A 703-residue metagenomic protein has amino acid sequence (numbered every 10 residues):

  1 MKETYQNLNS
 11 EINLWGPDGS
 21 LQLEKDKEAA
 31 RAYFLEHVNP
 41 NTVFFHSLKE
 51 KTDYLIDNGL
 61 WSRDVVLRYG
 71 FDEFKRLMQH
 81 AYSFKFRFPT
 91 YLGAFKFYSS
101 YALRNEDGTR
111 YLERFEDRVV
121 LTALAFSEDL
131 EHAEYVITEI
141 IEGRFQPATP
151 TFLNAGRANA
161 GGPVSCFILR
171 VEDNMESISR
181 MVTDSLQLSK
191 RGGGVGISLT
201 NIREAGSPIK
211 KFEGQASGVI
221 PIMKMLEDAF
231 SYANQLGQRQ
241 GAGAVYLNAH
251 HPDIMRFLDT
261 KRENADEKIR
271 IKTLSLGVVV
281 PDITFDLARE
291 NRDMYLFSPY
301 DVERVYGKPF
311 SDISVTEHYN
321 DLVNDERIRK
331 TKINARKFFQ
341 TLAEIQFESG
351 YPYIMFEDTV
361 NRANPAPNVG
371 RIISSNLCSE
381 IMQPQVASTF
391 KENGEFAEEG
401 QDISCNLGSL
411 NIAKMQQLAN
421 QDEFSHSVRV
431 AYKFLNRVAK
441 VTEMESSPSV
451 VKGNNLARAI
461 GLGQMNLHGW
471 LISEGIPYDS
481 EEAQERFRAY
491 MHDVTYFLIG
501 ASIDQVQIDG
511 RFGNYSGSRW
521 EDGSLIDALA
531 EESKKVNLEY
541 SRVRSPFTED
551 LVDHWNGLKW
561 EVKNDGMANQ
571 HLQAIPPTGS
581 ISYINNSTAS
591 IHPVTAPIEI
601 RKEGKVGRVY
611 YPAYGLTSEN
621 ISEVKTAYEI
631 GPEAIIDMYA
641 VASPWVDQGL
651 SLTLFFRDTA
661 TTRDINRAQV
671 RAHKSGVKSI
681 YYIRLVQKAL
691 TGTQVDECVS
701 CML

Functional and structural regions predicted by a protein language model:
M1-Y111: Often metal-dependent polyanion-binding catalytic scaffolds in large enzymes
Y91-K96, M382-Q385, S541-D553, W560-L703: Catalytic alpha/beta core of large soluble enzyme barrels
F95, V280, V360-Q383, A387-E392 (+4 more regions): Terminal amphipathic helices with adjacent charged low-complexity linkers/tails
L103-D107, F115, T122-H132, I137-V164 (+7 more regions): Function-dense linear segments that define catalytic or interfacial modules in macromolecule-processing proteins
E139-I140, L153-R157, L199-A205, V245-D253 (+9 more regions): A glycine-rich phosphate-binding loop feature that marks nucleotide/adenosyl-phosphate handling sites
E213-E227, M255, T626-I630: Glycine- and Gly-Pro-enriched alpha-helical subdomains that act as flexible, kink-prone "lid/hinge" or packing modules
D259, K268, K272-S349, E357: Polar, glycine-rich mid-to-C-terminal structural blocks that act as macromolecule-binding/assembly scaffolds
S427-V451, A459, I476-T578: Internal maturation/activation junctions in enzymes
